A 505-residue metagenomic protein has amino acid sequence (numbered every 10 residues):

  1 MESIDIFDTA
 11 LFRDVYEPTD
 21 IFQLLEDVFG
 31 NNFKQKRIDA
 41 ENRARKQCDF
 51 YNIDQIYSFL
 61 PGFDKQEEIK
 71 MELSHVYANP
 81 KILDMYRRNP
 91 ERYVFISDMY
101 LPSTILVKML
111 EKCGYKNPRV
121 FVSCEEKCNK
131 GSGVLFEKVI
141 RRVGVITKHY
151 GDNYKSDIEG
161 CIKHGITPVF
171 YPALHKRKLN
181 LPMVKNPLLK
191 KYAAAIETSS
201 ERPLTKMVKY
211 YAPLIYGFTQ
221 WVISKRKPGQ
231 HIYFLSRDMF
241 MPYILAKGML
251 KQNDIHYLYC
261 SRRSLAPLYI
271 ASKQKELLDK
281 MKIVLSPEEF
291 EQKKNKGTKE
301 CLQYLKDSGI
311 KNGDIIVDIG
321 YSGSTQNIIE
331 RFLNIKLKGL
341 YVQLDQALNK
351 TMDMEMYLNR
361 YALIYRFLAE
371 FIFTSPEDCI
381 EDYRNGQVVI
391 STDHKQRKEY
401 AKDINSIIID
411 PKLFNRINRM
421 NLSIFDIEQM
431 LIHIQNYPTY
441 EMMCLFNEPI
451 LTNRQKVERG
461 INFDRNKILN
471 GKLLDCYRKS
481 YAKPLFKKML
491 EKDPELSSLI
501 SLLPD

Functional and structural regions predicted by a protein language model:
M1-I38: Active-site neighborhood of HAD-like aspartate-dependent phosphohydrolases
D5-F7, I96-Y100, D152, L235-R237 (+1 more regions): Short, well-ordered beta-to-alpha junction loops that form the rim of enzyme active sites and present histidine/acidic
A40-K81, L204: Metal-dependent phosphoesterase signature
G62-E111, V120-C124, Y233-L235: Substrate-recognition element of Asp-dependent hydrolases with the DxDx(T/V) motif
E68, K116-N129, I255-I270: A short, structured active-site edge motif that brings together acidic residues
K81-R88, K108-M109, K138, G160-C161 (+2 more regions): A short acidic, amphipathic alpha-helical/loop segment
G131-D157, D314-V317: Conserved Lys-Pro-Asp/Glu-containing loop-to-beta segment of HAD-superfamily phosphomonoesterases, centered on
T147-Y150, E159, K163-D505: Long, low-complexity, Lys/Arg-enriched
